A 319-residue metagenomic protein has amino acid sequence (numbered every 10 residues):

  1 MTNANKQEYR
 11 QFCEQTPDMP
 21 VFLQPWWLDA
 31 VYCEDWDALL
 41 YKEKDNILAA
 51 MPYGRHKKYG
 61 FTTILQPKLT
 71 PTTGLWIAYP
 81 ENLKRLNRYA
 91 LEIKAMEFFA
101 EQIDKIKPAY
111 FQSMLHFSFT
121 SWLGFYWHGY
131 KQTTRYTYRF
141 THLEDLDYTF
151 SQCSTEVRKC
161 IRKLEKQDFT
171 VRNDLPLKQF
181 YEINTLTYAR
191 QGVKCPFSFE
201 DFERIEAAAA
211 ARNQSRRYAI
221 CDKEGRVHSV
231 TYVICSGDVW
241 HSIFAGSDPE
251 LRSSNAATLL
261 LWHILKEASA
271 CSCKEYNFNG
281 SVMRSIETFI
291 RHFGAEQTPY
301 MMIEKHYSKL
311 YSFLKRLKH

Functional and structural regions predicted by a protein language model:
T2-K44, L48-F61, H116-S253: A conserved beta-strand-loop-helix scaffold within acyl/acetyltransferase catalytic domains
C13-T16, F99-K107, A209, A268: Hydrophobic, Leu/Ile/Phe/Ala-enriched alpha-helical segments that form helix-helix packing faces
W36, K105-P108, S215, C271-C273: Short, high-confidence coil segments that cap the C-terminus of an alpha-helix and link into the following beta-strand
K57-G74: Conserved acyl-donor/pantetheine-binding loop and adjacent beta-alpha core of acyl/acetyltransferases and related
T70-L86, L143-E144, A245-S254: A short, internal acetyl-CoA/4′-phosphopantetheine-binding micro-motif in the GNAT/acyltransferase core
R85-E101, R252-K266: Conserved acetyl-CoA-binding loop-helix of GNAT-fold acetyltransferases
D104, F111-Q167, S272-E275, G280-H319: Terminal substrate-recognition subdomain of acyl/acetyltransferases
I205-K315: Aromatic (often tryptophan-rich) hydrophobic motifs at membrane interfaces
